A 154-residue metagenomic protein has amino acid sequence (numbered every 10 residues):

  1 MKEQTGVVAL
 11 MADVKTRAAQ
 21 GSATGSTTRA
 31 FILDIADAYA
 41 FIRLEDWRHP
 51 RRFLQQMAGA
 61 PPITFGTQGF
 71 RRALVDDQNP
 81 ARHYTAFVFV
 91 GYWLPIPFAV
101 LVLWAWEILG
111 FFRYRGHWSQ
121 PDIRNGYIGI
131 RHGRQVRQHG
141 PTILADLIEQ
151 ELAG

Functional and structural regions predicted by a protein language model:
M1-G154: Intrinsically disordered, low-complexity, mixed-charge
